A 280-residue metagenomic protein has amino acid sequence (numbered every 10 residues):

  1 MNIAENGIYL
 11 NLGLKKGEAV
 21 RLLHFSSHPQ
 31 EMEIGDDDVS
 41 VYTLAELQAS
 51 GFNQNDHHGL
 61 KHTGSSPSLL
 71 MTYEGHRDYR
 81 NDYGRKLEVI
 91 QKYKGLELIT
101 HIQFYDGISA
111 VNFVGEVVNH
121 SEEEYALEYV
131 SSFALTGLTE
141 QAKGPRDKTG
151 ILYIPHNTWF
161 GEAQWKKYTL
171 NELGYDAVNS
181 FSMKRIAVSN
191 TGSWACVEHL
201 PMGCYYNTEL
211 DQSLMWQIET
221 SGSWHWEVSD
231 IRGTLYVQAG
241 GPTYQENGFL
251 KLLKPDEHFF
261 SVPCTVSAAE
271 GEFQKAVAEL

Functional and structural regions predicted by a protein language model:
M1-I3, I8-L12, K16-I231, N247: Polysaccharide-binding surfaces and accessory modules of carbohydrate-active proteins
E5, S121, T243-Q245, F260 (+1 more regions): Generic hydrophobic/packing signal
G35, L127-V130, K251, A269-A276: OB-fold single-stranded nucleic acid-binding module
Y105, P263-L280: Terminal connector regions
R232-G233, F249-L253: N-proximal short alpha-helices
L235-Q245: Short, structured beta-strand/loop micro-motifs enriched in basic residues and often containing a Trp
K251-A269: Short Pro-Gly-centered flexible turn/kink motifs
